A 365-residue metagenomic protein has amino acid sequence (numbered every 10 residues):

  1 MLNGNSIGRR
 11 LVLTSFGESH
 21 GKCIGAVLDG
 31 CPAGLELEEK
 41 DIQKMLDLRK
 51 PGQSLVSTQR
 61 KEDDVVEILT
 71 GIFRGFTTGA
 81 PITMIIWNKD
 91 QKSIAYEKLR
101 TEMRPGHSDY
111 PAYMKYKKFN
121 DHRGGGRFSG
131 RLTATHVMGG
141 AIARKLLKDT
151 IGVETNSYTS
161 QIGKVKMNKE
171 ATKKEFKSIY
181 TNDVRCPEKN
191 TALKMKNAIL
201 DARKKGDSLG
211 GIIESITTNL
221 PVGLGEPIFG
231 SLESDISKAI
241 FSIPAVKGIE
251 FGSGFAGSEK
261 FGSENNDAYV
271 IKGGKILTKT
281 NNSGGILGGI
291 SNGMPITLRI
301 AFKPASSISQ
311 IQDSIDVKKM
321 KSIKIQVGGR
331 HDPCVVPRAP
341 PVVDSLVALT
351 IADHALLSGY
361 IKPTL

Functional and structural regions predicted by a protein language model:
M1-R60: N-terminal, positively charged regions that mediate nucleic acid binding
V12-G17, N120-L132, V222-E226, N281-I286 (+1 more regions): A short glycine/serine-rich beta->alpha loop
F16-K22, G206-L209, I213-S322: Glycine-rich anion/phosphate-binding loop at the beta-strand->alpha-helix junction
K22-G34, R131-V153, S157, L232-K238 (+2 more regions): Alpha-helical support elements that line or immediately flank enzyme active sites and cofactor-binding pockets
M45-P111: Glycine-rich, N-terminal phosphate-binding loop and its surrounding beta-alpha-beta segment
R100-G126, D313-H331: Short acidic, glycine/tyrosine-flanked loop/strand segments centered on an H-E-D-like triad
K115-I228: Glycine-rich, mobile lid/loop segments that gate access to catalytic sites or pores
S307-L365: Internal helix-turn-beta structural module
